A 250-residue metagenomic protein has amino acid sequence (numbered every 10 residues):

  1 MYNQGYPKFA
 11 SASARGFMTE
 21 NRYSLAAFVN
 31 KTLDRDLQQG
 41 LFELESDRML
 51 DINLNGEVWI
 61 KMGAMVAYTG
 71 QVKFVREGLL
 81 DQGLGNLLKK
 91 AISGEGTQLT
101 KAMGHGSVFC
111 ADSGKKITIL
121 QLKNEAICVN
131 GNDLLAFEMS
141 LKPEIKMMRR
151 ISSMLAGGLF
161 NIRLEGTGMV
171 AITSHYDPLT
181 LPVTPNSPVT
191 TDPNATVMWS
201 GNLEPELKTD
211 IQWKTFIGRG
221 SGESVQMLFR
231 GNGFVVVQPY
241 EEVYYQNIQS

Functional and structural regions predicted by a protein language model:
Y2-S250: Phosphate/adenylate-binding glycine loop and adjacent helical scaffold
